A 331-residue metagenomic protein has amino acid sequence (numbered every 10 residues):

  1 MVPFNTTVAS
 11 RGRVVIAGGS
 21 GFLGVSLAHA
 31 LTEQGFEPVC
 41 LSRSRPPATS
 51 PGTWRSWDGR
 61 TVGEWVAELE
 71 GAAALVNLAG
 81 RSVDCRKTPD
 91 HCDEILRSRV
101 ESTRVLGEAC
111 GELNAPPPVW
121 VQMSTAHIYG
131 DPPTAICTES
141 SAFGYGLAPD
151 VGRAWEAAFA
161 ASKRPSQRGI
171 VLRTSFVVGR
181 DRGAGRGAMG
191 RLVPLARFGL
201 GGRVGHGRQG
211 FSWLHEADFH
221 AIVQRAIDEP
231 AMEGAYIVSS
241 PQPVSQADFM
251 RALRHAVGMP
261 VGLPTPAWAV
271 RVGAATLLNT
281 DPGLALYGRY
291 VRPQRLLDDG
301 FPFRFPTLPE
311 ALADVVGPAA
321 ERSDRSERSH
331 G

Functional and structural regions predicted by a protein language model:
M1-F4, V8, D228, V244 (+1 more regions): C-terminal amphipathic/interface module of NAD(P)-dependent oxidoreductases and related NAD-binding regulators
V8, G12-Q34: N-terminal Rossmann NAD(P)H-binding glycine-rich loop of SDR-like oxidoreductase domains
P46, G52-S102: NAD(P)H-binding glycine-rich loop region in Rossmannoid oxidoreductase-like domains and their noncatalytic homologs
R97, E101, D131-V171, F176: Catalytic helix-loop patch of NAD(P)-dependent Rossmann-fold dehydrogenases
R104-G146: Conserved Rossmann-fold NAD(P)-dependent oxidoreductase catalytic core, especially the SDR/UDP-sugar
K163-V171, S175-G210, E216, L253: NAD(P)-dependent short-chain dehydrogenase/reductase
V193-G201, R208-P243: Alpha-helical substrate-binding/gating segment
R225-N279, A313-H330: Mid/C-terminal beta-alpha module of Rossmann-like enzyme folds, strongest in SDR-family dehydrogenases/epimerases
